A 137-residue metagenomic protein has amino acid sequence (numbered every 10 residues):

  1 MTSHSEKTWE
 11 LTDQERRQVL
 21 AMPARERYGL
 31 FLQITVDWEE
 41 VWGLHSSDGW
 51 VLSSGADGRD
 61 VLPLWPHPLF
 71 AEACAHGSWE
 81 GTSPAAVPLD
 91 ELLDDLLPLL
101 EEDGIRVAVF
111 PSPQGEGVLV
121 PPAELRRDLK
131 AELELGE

Functional and structural regions predicted by a protein language model:
M1-E137: Conserved NAD+-utilizing ADP-ribose enzyme module
